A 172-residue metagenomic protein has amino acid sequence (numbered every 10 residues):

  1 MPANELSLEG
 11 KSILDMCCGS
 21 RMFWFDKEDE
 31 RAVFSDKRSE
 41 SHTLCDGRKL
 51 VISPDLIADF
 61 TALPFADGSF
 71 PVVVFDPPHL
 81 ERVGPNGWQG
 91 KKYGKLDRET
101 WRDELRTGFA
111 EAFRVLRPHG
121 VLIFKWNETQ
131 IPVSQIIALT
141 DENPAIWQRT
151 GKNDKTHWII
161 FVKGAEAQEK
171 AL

Functional and structural regions predicted by a protein language model:
M1-L172: Class I S-adenosyl-L-methionine-dependent methyltransferase catalytic core
